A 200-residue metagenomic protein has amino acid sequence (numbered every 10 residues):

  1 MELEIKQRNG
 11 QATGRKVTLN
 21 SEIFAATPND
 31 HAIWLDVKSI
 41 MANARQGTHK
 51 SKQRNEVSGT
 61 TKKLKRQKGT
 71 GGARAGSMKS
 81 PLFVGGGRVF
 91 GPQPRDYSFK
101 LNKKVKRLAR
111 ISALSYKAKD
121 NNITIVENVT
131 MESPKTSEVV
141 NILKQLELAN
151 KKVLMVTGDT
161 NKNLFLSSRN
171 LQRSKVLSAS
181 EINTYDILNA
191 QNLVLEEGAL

Functional and structural regions predicted by a protein language model:
M1-Q46, G91-L200: Extended polybasic, low-complexity segments that bind anionic RNA or targeting/receptor surfaces
H31-K68: A short, flexible low-complexity segment enriched in Lys/Arg and Gly/Pro that occurs in N-terminal basic tails
R54-F90: Glycine/serine-rich anion-binding loops at beta->alpha junctions that coordinate negatively charged ligand groups
